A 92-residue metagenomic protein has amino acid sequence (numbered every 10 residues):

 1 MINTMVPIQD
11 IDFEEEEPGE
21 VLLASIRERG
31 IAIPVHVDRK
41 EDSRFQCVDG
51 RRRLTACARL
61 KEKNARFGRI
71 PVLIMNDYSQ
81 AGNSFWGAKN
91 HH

Functional and structural regions predicted by a protein language model:
M1-L73: Short, charged/polar connector segments at secondary-structure boundaries
R53, D77-Q80: Conserved nucleotide-binding/hydrolysis micro-motifs of P-loop NTPases
I74-N76, H92: Generic hydrophobic/packing signal
N83-H92: Short, Lys/Arg-enriched N-terminal segment that forms or immediately precedes the first helix of a structured domain
